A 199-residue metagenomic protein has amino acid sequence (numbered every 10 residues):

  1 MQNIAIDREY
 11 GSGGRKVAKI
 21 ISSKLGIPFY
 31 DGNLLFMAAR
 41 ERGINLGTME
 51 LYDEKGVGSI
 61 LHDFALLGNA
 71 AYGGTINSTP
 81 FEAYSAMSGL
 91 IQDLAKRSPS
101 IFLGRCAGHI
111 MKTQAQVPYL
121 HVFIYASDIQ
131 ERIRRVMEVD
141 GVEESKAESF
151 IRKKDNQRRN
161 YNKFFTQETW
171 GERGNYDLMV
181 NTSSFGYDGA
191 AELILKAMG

Functional and structural regions predicted by a protein language model:
M1-I4, R8, S98: Pre-Walker A (Motif I) flank of P-loop NTPase domains
I6-K19: Glycine-rich phosphate-binding P-loop
P28-R40: Short beta-strand-centered segment that lines the nucleotide-binding/catalytic pocket of NTP-utilizing
A39-P99: ATP-dependent small-molecule kinase phosphotransfer cores that center on conserved nucleotide phosphate-binding segments
G58-F64, E143-D188: Small-molecule kinase domains that catalyze NTP-dependent phosphoryl transfer to phosphate-bearing small molecules
N77, H121, E131-R134, F164 (+1 more regions): Strand-loop microenvironment adjacent to phosphate/nucleotide-handling motifs in alpha/beta enzyme folds
S88, Y187-L195: Short, amphipathic alpha-helical "lid/cap" segments that border enzyme active or binding sites
L90-D140: ATP-dependent NMP and nucleoside kinases share a basic, alpha-helical "lid"
